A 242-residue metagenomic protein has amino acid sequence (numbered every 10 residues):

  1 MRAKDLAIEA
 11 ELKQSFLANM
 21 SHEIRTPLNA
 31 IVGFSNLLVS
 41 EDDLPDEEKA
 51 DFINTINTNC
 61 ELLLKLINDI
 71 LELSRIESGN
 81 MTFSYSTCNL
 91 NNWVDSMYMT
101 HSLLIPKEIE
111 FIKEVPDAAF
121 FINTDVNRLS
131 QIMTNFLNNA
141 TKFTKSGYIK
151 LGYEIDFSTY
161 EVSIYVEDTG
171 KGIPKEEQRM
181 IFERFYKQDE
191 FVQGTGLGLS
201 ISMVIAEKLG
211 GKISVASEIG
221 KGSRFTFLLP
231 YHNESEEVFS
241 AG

Functional and structural regions predicted by a protein language model:
M1-S40, E61, L199: Primarily the dimerization/phosphotransfer
I31, I173-F185: Short conserved segment of the HATPase_c
S40, L44-L64, N92: Alpha-helical segment immediately C-terminal to the catalytic phospho-histidine in histidine kinases
S74-Y85: Helix-loop junction within the histidine kinase core
S84-N89, E110-F120: Conserved catalytic submotifs in the C-terminal HATPase_c
A140-T141: Short helix-loop "hinge" at the ATP-lid/N-box region of the Bergerat-fold HATPase_c
